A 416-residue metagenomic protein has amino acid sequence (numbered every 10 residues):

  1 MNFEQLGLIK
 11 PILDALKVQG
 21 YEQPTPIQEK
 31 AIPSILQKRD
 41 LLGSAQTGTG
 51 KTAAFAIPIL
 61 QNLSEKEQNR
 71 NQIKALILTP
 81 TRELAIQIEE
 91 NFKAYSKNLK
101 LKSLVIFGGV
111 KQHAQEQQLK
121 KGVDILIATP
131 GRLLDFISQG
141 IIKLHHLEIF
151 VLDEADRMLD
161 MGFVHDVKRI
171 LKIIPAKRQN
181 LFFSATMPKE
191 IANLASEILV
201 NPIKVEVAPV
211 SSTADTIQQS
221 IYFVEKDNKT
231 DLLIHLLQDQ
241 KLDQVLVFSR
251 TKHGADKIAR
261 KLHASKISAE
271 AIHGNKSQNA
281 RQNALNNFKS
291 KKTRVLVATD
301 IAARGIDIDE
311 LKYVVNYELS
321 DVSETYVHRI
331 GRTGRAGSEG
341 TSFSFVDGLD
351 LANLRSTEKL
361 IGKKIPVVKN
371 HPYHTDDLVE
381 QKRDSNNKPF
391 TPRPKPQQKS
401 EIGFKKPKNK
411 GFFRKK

Functional and structural regions predicted by a protein language model:
N2-D377: Conserved helicase RecA-like core
L262, S290, R355-K416: Basic Arg/Gly/Lys-rich low-complexity intrinsically disordered segments
